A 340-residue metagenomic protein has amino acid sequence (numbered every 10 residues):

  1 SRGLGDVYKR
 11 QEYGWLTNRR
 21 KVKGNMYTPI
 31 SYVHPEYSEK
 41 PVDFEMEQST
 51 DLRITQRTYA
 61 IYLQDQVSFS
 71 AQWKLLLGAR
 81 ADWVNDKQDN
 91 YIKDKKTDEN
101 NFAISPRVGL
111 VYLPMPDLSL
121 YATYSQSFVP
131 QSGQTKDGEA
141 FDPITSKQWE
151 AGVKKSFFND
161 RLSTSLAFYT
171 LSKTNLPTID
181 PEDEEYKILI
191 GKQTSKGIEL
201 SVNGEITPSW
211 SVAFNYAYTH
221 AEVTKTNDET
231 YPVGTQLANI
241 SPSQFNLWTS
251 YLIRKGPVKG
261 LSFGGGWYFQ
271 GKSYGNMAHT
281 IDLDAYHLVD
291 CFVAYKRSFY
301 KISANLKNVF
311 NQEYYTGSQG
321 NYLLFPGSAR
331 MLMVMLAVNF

Functional and structural regions predicted by a protein language model:
S1-Y8: Short, small-residue-biased leader/transition segments that mark boundaries at the very start of proteins
K9-W15, L77-A81, A122-Q126, V153 (+4 more regions): Transmembrane beta-barrel strands of outer-membrane/channel proteins
R10-M115, Q131-K136: Signature of Gram-negative outer-membrane beta-barrel scaffolds
Q66-S68, F102, L110-L113, P143 (+6 more regions): Residue-level signature of outer-membrane beta-barrel architecture
S70-A71, T170, L189-M277, F310 (+1 more regions): Gram-negative outer-membrane beta-barrel transporters
Q72-L75, P116-L120, N159-T164, S209-V212 (+2 more regions): Repeated loop/turn-to-beta-strand initiation elements of outer-membrane beta-barrel proteins
L113, L120-Y121, I144-N227: Membrane-embedded beta-barrel scaffold of Gram-negative outer-membrane proteins
Y268-N276, A294-F340: C-terminal beta-signal and adjacent terminal beta-strands/loops of Gram-negative outer-membrane beta-barrel proteins
